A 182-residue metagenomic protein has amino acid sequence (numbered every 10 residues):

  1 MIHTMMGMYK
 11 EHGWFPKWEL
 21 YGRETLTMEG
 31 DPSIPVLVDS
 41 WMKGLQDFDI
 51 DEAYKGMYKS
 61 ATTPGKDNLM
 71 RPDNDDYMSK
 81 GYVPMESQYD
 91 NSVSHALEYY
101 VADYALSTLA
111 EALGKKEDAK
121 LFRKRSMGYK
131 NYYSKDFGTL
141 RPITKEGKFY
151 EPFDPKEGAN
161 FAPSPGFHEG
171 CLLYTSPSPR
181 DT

Functional and structural regions predicted by a protein language model:
T4-K116, L121-Y129, P165-H168: Active-site cavity-forming subdomains of large catalytic enzyme subunits
E19-L20, L140-P142, P177: Short, structured secondary-structure boundary patches
D118-K120, D136-L140: Flexible, glycine/charged-enriched surface loops at secondary-structure junctions
R125, I143-K148: A glycine-rich phosphate-binding loop feature that marks nucleotide/adenosyl-phosphate handling sites
Y133, T139, G147-F149: Long, well-ordered, tryptophan-enriched scaffold segments
G147-E169: Acidic/histidine-rich catalytic neighborhood
Y174-T182: Conserved small/polar residues in nucleotide/adenosyl-binding loops
